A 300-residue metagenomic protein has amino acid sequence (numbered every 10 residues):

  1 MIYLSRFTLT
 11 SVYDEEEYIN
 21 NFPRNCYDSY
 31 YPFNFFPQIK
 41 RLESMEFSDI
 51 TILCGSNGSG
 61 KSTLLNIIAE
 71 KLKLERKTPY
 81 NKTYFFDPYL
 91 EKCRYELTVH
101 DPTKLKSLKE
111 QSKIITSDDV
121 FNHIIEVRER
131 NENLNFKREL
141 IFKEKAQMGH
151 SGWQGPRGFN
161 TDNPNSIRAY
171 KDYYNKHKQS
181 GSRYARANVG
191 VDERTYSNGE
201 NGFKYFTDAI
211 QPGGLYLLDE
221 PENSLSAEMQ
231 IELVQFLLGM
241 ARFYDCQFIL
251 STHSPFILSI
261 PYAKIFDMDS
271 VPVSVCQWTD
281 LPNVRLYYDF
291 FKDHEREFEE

Functional and structural regions predicted by a protein language model:
M1-E43: N-terminal pre-Walker A segment at the start of P-loop NTPase domains
Q38-S48, D208-P212, R242: Phosphate-binding P-loop
S48-K82: Phosphate-binding glycine-rich loops of NTP-binding sites
I52-S59, T63-L65, Y205, L215-L217 (+3 more regions): ABC ATP-binding cassette signature C-motif
N57, I114, N133-M148, P156-E232: Conserved ABC ATPase signature
L72-L108: Flexible phosphate/Mg2+-sensing switch loops adjacent to catalytic phosphate-binding sites
D219, L250-S251: Conserved D-loop beta-strand region of ABC ATPase nucleotide-binding domains
E228-Q247, H253-E300: C-terminal lobe/lid and adjacent interdomain/linker elements of RecA-like ASCE P-loop ATPase modules
